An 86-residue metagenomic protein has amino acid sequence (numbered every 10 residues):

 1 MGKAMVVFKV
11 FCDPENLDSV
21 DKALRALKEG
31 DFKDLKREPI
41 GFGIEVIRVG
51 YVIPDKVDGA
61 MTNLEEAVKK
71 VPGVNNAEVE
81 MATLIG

Functional and structural regions predicted by a protein language model:
M1-G86: Long, contiguous binding/interaction regions
